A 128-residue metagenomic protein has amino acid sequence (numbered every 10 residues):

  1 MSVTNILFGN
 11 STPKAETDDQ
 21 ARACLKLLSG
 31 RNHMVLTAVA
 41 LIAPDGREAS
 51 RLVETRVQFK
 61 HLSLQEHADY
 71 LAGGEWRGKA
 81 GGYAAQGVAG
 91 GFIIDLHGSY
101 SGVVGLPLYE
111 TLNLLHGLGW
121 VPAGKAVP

Functional and structural regions predicted by a protein language model:
M1-P128: Anionic-ligand binding patches
